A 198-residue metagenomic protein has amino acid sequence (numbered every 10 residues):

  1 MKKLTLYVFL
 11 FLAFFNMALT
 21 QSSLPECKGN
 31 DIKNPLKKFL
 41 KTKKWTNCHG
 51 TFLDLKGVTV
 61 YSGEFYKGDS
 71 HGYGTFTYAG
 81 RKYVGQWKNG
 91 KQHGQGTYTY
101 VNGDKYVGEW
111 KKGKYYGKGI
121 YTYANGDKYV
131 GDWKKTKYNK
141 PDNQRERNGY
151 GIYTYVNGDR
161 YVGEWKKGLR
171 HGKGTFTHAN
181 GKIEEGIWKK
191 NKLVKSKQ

Functional and structural regions predicted by a protein language model:
L4-F14: Sec-dependent N-terminal signal peptides
N16-Q198: Glycine/tyrosine- and acidic-biased, solvent-exposed loop/turn segments at the edges of beta-strands
